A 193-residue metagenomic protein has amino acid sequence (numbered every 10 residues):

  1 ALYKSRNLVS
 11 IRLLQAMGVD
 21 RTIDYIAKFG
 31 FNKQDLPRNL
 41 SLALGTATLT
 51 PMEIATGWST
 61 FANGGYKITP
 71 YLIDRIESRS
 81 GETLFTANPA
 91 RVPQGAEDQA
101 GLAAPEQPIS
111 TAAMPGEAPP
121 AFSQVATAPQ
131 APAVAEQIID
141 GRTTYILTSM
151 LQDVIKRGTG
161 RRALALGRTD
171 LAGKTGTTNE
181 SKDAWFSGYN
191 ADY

Functional and structural regions predicted by a protein language model:
L2-F31, P37-N63, Y71, R142: Active-site-adjacent helix/loop patches that line small-molecule binding or acyl-intermediate pockets
Y3-K4, T50-Y193: A penicillin-recognizing enzyme superfamily signal
G30-Q34, I155-G158: Structural motif corresponding to the C-terminal cap of alpha-helices
